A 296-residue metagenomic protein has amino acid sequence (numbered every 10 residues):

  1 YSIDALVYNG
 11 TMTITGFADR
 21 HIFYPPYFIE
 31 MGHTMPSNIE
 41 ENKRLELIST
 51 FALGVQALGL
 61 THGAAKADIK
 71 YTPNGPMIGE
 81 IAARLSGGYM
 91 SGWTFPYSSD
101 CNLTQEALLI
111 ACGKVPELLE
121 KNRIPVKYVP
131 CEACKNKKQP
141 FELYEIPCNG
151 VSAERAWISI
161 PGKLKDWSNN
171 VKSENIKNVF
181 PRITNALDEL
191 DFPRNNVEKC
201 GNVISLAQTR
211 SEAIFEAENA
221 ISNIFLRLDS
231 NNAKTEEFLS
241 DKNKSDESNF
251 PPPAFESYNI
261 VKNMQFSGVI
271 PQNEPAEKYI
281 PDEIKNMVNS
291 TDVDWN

Functional and structural regions predicted by a protein language model:
Y1-P76, L85: Internal nucleotide-binding/catalytic subdomain
A5, W157-I160, V203-T209: Short beta-strand-to-loop capping motifs
E30, G150-S152, E198-N202: Short, solvent-exposed beta-strand edge segments and adjacent coil->beta transition regions
R44-A67, P73, A82-K165: Active-site "cap" helix and flanking loop/linker of ATP-utilizing ligase/carboxylase catalytic domains
A65, S173-D191: A structural supersecondary motif
Y71-M77, R194-K199: A short, glycine/Asx- and small/polar-enriched loop/turn that sits immediately N-terminal to a beta-strand
V115-K177, P252-I284, N289-W295: A glycine-rich beta-turn/hairpin centered on an aromatic-Pro dipeptide
N185-W295: Generic C-terminus detector
